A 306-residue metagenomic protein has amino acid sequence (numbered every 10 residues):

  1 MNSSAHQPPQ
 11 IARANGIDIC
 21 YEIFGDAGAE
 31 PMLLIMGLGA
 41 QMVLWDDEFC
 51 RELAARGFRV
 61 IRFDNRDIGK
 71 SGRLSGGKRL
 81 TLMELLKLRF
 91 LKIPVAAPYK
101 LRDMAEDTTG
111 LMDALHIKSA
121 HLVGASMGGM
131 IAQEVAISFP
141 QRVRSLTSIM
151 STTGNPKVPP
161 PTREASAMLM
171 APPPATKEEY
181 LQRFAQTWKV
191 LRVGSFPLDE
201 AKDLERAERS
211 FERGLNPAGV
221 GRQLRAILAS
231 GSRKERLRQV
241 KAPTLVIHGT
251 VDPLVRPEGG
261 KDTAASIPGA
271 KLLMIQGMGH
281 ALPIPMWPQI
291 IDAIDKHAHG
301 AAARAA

Functional and structural regions predicted by a protein language model:
I17-L91: Conserved HGGG/HGGXW glycine-rich cap/lid loop of the alpha/beta-hydrolase fold
R102-S119: Conserved acidic catalytic loop of the alpha/beta-hydrolase fold
K118-K157: Conserved hydrolase catalytic core segment
L146-A175: Flexible "cap/lid" loop of the alpha/beta hydrolase fold
E178-G221: Conserved alpha/beta-hydrolase catalytic His-Asp/Glu region
V240, V246-H248: Short beta-strand/loop motif that positions the catalytic acidic residue of the alpha/beta-hydrolase fold
V251-V255: Acidic catalytic loop of the alpha/beta-hydrolase fold
A270-A306: Catalytic active-site module of serine/aspartate enzymes centered on a nucleophile-bearing elbow/loop
